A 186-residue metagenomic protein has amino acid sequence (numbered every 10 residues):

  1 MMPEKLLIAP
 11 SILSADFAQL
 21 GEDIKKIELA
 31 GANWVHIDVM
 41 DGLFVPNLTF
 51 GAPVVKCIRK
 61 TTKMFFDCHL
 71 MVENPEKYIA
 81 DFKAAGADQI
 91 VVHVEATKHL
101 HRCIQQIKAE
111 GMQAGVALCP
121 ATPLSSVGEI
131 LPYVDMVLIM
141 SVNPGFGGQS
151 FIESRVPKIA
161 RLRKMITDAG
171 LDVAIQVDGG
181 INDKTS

Functional and structural regions predicted by a protein language model:
M1-V91, A96-H99, Q106-A109, Q113-A114 (+5 more regions): Conserved N-terminal beta1-alpha1 strand-loop-helix module at the mouth
H36, Q176-V177: Generic enzyme active-site microenvironment
I104-Q106, T122: Predominantly soluble domains enriched in secretory-pathway, periplasmic, or organellar proteins
A117-A121: Short gly/ser/thr-rich secondary-structure transition/capping motifs
V142-P144: Short glycine-rich anion-binding loops that position phosphate/pyrophosphate groups of nucleotides and phosphorylated
G147-F151: Glycine/threonine-rich flexible loop motifs
G180-S186: Acidic, divalent-metal-coordinating active-site segment for phosphoryl/phosphodiester hydrolysis, typified by short
